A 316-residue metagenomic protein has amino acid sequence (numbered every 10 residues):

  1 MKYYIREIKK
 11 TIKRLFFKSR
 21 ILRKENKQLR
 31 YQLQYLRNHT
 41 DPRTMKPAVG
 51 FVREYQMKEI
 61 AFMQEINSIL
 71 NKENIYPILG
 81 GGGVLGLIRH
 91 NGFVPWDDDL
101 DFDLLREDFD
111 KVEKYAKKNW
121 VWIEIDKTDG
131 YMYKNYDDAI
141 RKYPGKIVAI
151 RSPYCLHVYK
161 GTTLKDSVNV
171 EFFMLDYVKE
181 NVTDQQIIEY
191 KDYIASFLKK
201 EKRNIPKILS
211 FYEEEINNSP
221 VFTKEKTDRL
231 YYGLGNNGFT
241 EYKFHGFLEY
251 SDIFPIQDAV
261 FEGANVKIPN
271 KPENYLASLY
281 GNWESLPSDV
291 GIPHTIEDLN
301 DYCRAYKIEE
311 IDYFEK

Functional and structural regions predicted by a protein language model:
M1-R30: Boundary detector for helix-to-coil junctions that initiate low-complexity/charged tails
R20-N38, Q186-I194, K200-Y231: Extended, charge-rich helix/loop segments that form flexible, surface "patches" used to engage negatively charged
K24-G80: Helical scaffold of the NTase/Pol beta-like nucleotidyltransferase catalytic core
A48-N71, A116-E180, K199, I205-L279 (+1 more regions): Conserved catalytic core of two-metal-ion nucleotidyltransferases
N67-L100, F109: Active-site nucleotide-donor binding segment shared across nucleotidyl transfer reactions
H90-G92, T183-Q186: Short aromatic-enriched loop/helix-cap "lid" or pocket-rim segments at secondary-structure transitions that line
L105: Catalytic palm subdomain of template-directed nucleic-acid polymerases, centered on the conserved carboxylate motif
D110-K114: Short, conserved charged micro-motifs
